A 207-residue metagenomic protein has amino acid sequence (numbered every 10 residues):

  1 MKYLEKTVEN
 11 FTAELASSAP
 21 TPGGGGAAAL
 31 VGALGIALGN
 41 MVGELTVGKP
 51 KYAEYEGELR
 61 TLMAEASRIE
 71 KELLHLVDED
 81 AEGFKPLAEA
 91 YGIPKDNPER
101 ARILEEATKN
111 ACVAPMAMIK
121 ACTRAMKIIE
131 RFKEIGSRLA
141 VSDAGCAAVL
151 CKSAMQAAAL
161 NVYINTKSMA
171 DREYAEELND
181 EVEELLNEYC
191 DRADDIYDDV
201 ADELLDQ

Functional and structural regions predicted by a protein language model:
M1-L15, K120-F132: Acidic-glycine-rich active-site phosphate/pyrophosphate-binding loop
L4, V8, T12, A16-A27 (+4 more regions): Disorder-to-helix initiation segments
S17-N40, A140-A158: Conserved phosphate/anionic-ligand binding catalytic regions in large, soluble enzymes, centered on
M41-A53: Transmembrane signal-anchor/signal-peptide helices with a preference for the extracytoplasmic
P50-E89: A structural-propensity feature for long, helix-poor, extended segments
A66-L73, P115, C122, V182-Y189 (+1 more regions): Amphipathic alpha-helical coiled-coil segments
D80-V149, S153, N165: Amphipathic alpha-helical interface segments
A125-I128, A140-V200, D206-Q207: Preference for long, well-ordered alpha-helical segments
